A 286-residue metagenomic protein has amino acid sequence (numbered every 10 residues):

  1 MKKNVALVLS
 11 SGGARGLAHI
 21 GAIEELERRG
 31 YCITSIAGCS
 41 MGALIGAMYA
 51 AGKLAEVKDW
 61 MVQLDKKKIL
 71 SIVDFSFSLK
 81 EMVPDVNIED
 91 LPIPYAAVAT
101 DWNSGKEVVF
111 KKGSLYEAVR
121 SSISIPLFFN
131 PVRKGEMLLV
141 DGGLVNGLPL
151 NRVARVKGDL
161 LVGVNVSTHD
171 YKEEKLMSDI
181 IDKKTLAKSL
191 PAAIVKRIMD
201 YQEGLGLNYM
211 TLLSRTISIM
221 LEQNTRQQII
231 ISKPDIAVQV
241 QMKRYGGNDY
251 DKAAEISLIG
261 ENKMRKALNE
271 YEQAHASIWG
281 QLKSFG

Functional and structural regions predicted by a protein language model:
M1-C39, L44-G286: Patatin-like phospholipase
